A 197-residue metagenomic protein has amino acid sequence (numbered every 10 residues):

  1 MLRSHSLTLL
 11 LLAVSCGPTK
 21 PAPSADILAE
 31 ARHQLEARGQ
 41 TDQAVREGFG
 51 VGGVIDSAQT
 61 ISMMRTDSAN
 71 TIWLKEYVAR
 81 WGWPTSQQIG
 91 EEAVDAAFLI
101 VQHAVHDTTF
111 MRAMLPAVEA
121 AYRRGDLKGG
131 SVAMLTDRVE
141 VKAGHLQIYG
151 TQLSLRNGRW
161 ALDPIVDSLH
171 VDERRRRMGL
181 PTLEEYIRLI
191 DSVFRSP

Functional and structural regions predicted by a protein language model:
M1-L7: Bacterial N-terminal signal peptides that target proteins for export
A13-S15: C-terminal motif of bacterial Sec signal peptides marking the signal peptidase cleavage site
G17-T19: Bacterial signal peptide processing site
R46-A58: Acidic/histidine-rich, surface-exposed loop or edge segments in extracytoplasmic proteins
D56-M64, L99-H106, R159-A161: Second-shell loop/turn segments in exported
K75-K142, L146, Q152: Mature extracellular/secreted ectodomains of secretory-pathway proteins
A133-R138, Y149, S154, G158-R195: Amphipathic alpha-helical packing elements
